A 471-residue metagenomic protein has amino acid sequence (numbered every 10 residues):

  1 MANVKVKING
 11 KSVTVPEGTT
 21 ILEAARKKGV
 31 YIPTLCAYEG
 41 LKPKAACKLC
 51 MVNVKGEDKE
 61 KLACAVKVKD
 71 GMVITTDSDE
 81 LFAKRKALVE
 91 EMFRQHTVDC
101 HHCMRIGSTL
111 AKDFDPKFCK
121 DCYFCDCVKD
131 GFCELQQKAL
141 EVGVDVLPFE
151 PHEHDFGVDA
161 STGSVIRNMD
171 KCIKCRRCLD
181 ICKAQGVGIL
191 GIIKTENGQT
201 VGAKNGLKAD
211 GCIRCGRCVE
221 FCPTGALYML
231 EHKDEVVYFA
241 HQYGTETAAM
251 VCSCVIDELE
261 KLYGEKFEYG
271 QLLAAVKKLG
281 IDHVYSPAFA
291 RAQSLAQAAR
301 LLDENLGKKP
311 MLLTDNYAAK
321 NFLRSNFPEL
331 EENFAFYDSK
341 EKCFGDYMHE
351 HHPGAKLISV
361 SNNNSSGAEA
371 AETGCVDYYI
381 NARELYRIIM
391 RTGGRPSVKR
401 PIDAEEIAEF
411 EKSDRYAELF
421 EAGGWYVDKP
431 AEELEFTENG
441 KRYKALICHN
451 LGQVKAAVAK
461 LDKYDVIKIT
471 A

Functional and structural regions predicted by a protein language model:
A2-G202, P401, E405-E432, A445-A459 (+2 more regions): Ferredoxin-type iron-sulfur electron-transfer modules and their immediate structural context
K11-V13, L306-M311, C375-V376, R442-A445: Short active-site oxyanion
G40-L41, E196, S253, N363-S365: Acidic, glycine-rich active-site loops and adjacent beta-strand->loop/helix elements that engage anionic groups
C64, D77, N168-M169, G225 (+7 more regions): Fold-independent oxyanion-binding glycine-rich loops and adjacent beta-strand/coil segments at enzyme active sites
V66-T75, K86, N321-E331, E369-G374: Acidic/polar active-site rim loop that often engages polyanionic ligands
T97-C103, A111, V284, E331-F334 (+1 more regions): Short secondary-structure capping/junction motifs at helix and strand boundaries
P151-H349: Iron-sulfur-cluster electron-transfer modules
D234-Y238, Y243-G244, K261-L262, K277-G280 (+6 more regions): Peripheral terminal and linker regions in Fe-S/redox and tRNA-modifying enzymes
